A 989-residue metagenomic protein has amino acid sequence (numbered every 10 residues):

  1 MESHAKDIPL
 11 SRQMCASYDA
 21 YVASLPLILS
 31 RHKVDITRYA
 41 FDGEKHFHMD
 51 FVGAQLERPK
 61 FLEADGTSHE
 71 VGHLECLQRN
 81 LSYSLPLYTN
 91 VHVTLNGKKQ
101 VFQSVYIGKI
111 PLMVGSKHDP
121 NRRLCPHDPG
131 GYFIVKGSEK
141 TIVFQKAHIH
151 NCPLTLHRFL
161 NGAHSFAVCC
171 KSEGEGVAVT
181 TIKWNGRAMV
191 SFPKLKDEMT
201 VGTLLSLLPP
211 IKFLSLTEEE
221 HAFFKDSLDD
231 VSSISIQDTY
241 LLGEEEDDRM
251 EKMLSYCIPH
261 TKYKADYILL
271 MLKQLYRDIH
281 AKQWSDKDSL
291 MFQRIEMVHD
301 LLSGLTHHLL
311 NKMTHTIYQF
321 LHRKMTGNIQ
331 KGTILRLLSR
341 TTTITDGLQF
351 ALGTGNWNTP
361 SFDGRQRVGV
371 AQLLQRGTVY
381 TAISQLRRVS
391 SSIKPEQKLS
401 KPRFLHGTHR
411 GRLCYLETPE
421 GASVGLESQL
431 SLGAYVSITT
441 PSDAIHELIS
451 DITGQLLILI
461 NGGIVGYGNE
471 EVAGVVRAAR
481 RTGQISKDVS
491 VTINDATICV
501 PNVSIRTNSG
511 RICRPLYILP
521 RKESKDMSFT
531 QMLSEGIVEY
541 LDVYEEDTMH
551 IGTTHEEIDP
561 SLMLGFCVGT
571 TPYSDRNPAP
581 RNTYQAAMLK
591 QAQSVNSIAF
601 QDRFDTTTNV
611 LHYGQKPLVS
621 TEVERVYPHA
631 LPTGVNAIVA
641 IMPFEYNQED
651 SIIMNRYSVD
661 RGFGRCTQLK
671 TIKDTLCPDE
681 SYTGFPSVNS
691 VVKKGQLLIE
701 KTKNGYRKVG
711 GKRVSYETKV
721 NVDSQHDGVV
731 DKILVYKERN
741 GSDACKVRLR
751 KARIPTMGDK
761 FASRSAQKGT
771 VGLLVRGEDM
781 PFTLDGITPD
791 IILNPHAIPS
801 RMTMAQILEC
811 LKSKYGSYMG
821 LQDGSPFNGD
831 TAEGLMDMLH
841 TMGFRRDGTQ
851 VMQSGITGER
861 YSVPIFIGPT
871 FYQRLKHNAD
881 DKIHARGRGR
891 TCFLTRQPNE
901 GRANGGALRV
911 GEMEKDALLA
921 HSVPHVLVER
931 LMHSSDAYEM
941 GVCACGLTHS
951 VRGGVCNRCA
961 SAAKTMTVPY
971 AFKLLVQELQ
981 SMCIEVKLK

Functional and structural regions predicted by a protein language model:
M1-R376, T381-A382, A434, I438-A599 (+2 more regions): N-terminal non-catalytic structural scaffold regions of very large proteins
V114-N121, Q385-Y415, G614-Y627, E680-S687 (+5 more regions): Flexible, glycine/threonine-enriched loop-and-boundary segments that flank and lead into catalytic domains of large
P126, I329, G463, V472-R481 (+5 more regions): Short alpha-helix capping/helix-loop boundary micro-motifs
H127, T418, H612, P686 (+3 more regions): Short, well-ordered loop/turn sites that connect or cap secondary structure elements
L154-F166, A422, L426-L459, G710-Y716 (+3 more regions): Catalytic or ion-translocation cores adjacent to nucleophile or general acid/base/metal-coordination motifs in diverse
L302, K312-V370, E649-S681, G711-V735 (+3 more regions): Extended, well-ordered alpha-helical scaffold/bundle regions in very large, multi-domain proteins
G304, K616, N636-A640, F644 (+6 more regions): OB-fold/S1-family RNA-binding modules
A422, S690, Q696, D759 (+1 more regions): Structural motif
